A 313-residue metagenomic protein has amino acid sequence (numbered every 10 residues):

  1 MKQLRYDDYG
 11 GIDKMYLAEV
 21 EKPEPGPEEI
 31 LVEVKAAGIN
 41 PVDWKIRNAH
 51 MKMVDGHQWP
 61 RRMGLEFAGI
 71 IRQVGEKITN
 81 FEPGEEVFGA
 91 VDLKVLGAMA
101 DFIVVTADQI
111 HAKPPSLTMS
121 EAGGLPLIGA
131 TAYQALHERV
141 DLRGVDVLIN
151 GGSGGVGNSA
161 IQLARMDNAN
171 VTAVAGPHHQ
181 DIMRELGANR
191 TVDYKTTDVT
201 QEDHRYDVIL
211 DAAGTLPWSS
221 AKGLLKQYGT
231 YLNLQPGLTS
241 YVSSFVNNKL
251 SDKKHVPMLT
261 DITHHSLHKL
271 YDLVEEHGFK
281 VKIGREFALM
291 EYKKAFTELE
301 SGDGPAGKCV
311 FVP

Functional and structural regions predicted by a protein language model:
E21-I39, H50-K94: Glycine-rich beta-strand-centered segment in the early N-terminal region that forms part of a ligand/cofactor-binding
F88, I209-L210, L232: N-terminal Rossmann-like NAD(P) cofactor-binding module of classical short-chain dehydrogenase/reductase
G123-D193: Mid-domain Rossmann-like dinucleotide-binding core that forms the NAD(H)/NADP(H) cofactor-binding site
Q201-V208: A short acidic, Gly/Pro-enriched loop at the edge of an enzyme's catalytic core that lines a small-molecule cofactor
T215-F279, V312-P313: Glycine-rich phosphate-binding loop and adjacent beta-alpha segment of Rossmann(oid) nucleotide-cofactor-binding
T263-P313: C-terminal hydrophobic helical "lid"/dimerization subdomain of Rossmann-like NAD(P)H-dependent oxidoreductases
